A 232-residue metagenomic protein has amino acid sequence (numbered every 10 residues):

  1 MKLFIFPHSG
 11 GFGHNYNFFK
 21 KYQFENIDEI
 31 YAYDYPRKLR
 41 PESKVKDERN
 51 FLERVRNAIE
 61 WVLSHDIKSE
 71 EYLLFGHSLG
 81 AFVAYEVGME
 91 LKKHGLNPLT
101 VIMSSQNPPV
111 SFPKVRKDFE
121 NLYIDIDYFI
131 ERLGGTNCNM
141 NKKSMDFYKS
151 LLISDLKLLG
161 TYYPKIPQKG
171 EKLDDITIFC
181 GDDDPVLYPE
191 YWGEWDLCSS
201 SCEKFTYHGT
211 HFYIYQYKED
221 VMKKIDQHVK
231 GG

Functional and structural regions predicted by a protein language model:
K2-E70, N107-D125, T206-H211, H228: Active-site catalytic motif of lipid deacylating hydrolases and related acyltransferases
F18, Y188-L197: Short alpha-helix in the alpha/beta-hydrolase fold that links the catalytic acid
G76-G80, A84: Gly/Ala-rich beta-loop-alpha elbow adjacent to hydrolase catalytic centers
M89-D127, P164: Flexible "cap/lid" loop of the alpha/beta hydrolase fold
K149-Q168: Active-site nucleophile elbow and catalytic-triad environment of alpha/beta-hydrolase enzymes
I178-C180: Short beta-strand/loop motif that positions the catalytic acidic residue of the alpha/beta-hydrolase fold
D183-L187, H211-F212: Acidic catalytic loop of the alpha/beta-hydrolase fold
G209-E219: Catalytic histidine-centered segment of alpha/beta-hydrolase-like enzymes
